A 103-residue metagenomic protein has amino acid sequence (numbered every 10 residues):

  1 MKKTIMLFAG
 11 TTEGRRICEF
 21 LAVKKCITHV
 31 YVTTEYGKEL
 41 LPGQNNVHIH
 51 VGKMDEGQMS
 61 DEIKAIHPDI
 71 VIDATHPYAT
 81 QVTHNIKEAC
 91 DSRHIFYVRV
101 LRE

Functional and structural regions predicted by a protein language model:
M1-T28, A79-T83: A short, flexible N-terminal coil/short beta segment enriched in small residues
M6-L7, V47-G52, T75-H76: Short, flexible loop segments at the rims of nucleotide/cofactor-binding pockets, characterized by
G14, Y36-L41: Short, charged/polar "capping" segments at the starts of alpha-helices and the immediately preceding loops
K24, G43-N45, R93: Short, structured coil segments at secondary-structure junctions
V32-K38, L101-E103: Short, polar loop motifs at secondary-structure junctions
N45-K64: Glycine-rich, highly charged phosphate/nucleotide-binding loops
S60-E103: Glycine/small-residue-rich loop that forms an oxyanion/phosphate-binding "nest" at active or ligand-binding sites
